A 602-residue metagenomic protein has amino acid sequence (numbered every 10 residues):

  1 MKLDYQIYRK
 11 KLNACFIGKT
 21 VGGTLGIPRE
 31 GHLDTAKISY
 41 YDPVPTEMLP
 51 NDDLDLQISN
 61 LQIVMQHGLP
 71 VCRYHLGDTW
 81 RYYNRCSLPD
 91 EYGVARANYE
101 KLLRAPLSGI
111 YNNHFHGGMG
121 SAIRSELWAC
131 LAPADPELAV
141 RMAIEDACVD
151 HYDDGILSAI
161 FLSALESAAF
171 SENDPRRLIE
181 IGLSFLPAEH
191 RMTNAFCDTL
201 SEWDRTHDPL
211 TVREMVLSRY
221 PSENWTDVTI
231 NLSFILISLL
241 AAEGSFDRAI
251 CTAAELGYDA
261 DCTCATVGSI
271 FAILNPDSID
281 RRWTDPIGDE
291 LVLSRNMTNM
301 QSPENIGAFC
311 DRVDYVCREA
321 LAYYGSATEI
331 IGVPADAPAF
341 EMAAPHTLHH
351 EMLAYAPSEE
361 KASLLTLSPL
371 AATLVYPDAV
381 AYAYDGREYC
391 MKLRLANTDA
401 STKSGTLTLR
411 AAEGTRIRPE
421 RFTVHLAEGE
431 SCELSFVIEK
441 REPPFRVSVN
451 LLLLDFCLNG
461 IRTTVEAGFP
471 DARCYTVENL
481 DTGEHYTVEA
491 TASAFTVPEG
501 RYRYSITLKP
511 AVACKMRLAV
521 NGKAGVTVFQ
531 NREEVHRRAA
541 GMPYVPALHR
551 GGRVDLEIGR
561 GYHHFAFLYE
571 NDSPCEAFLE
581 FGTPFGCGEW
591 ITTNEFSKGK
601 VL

Functional and structural regions predicted by a protein language model:
V21, L25, A36, F234-C317: Catalytic phosphate/nucleotide-handling subdomain of diverse soluble enzymes
L107-H116, C130-D135, I144-V149, S163-Y258 (+1 more regions): Accessory "access/gating" subregions that flank catalytic or transport cores
D385-S401: Short beta-strand elements of extracellular/lumenal beta-sandwich folds
T415-P443: Intrinsically disordered, low-complexity Pro/Gly/Ser/Thr-rich segments with frequent PxxP/GP/PP motifs and embedded
R441-D481: Terminal connector regions
P470-V512, N594-L602: Extended carbohydrate-recognition surfaces in non-catalytic/accessory domains of CAZymes and lectin-like proteins
P510, C514-N531, F565: Aromatic-lined ligand-binding clefts that engage carbohydrates, nucleic acids, or primary amines
T527-E580: Beta-strand-rich ligand-recognition modules
